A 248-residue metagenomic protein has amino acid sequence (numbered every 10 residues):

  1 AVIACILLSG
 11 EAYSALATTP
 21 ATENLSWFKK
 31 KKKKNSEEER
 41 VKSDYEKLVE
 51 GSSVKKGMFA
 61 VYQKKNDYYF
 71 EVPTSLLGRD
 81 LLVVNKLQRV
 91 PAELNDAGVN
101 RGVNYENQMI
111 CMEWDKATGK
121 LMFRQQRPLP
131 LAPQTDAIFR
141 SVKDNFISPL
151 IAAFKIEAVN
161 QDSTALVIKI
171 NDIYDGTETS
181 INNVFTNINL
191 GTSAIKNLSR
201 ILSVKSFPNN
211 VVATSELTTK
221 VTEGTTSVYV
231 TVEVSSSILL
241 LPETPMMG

Functional and structural regions predicted by a protein language model:
V2-S9: Bacterial N-terminal signal peptides
A12-A17: Boundary at the C-terminal end of the N-terminal hydrophobic targeting segment
A21-Y69, P73-G248: Auxiliary tRNA-acceptor-end handling modules of aminoacyl-tRNA synthetases
